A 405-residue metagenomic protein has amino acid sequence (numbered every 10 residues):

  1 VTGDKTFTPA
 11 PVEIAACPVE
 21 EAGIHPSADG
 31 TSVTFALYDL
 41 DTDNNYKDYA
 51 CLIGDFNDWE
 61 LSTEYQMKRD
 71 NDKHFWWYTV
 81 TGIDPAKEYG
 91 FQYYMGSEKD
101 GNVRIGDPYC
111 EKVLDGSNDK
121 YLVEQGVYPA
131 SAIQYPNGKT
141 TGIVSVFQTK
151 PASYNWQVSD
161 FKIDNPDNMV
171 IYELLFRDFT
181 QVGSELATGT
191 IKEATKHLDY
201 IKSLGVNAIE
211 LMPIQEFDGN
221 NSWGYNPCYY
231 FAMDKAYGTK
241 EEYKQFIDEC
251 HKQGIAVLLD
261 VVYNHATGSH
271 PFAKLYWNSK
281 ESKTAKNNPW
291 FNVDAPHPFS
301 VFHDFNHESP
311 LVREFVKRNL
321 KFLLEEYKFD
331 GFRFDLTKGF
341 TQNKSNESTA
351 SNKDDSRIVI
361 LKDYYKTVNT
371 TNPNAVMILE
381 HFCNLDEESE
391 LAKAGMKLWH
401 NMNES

Functional and structural regions predicted by a protein language model:
V1, K87-F91: Exposed beta-strand face motif in extracellular beta-rich ectodomains
V1-T6, E98: Short, solvent-exposed loop/turn segments at the edges of extracellular beta-sandwich modules
F7-N45, Q134-P136: Non-catalytic, glycine-rich low-complexity segments
E13, F35-E88, G96-D119: Aromatic-rich carbohydrate-binding modules that target alpha-glucans
F91, M95, D100-V158, F272-D294: Core domains of carbohydrate- and sulfate-ester-processing enzymes
C110, L114, S153, Q157-P166 (+3 more regions): Substrate-binding/active-site clefts of carbohydrate-active enzymes
I171, L258, R333, I378-L379: Generic enzyme active-site microenvironment
K328, D355-S405: Conserved alpha/beta catalytic core and glycan-binding cleft of carbohydrate-active enzymes
